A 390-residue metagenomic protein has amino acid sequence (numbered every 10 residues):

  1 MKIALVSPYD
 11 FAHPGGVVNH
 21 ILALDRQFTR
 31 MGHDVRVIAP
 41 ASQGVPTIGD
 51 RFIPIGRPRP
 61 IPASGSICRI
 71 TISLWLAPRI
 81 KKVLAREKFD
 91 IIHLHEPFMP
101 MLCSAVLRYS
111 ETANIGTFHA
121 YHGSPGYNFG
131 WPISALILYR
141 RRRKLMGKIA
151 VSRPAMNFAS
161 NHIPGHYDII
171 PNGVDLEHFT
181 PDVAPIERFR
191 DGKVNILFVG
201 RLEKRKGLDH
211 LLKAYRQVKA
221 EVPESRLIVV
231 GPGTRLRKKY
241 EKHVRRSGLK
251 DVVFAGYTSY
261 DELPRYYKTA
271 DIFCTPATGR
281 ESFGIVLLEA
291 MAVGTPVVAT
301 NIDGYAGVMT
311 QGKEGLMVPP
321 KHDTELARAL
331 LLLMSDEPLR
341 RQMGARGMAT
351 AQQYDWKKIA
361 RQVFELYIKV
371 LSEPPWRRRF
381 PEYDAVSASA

Functional and structural regions predicted by a protein language model:
W131-K148, A155, N161-H162: Membrane-proximal helix-turn-helix segments that form the acceptor-binding/catalytic region of lipid-linked
P154, G173: Carbohydrate-associated surface elements
R188-R216, I228: Conserved donor-binding/catalytic core segment of Leloir-type glycosyltransferases
K238-T258: Nucleotide-activated donor-binding/catalytic signature segment of Leloir-type glycosyltransferases, i.e., the conserved
Y257-T258, Y266-A270: Short alpha-helical donor nucleotide-sugar binding micro-motif in glycosyltransferases
K268-S282, T295: Acidic donor-binding loop of glycosyltransferase active sites
P296-A299, M309: Short hydrophobic beta-strand element within catalytic cores of glycosyltransferases and related nucleotide-activated
Q311-G312, L316-D323, L332-E337: Conserved acidic donor-binding segment of nucleotide-sugar-dependent glycosyltransferases
